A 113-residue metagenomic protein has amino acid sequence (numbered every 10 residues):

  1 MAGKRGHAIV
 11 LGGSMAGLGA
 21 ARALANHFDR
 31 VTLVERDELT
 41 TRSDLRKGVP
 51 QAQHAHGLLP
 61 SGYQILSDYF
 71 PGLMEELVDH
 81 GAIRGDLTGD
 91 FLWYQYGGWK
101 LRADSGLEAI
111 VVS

Functional and structural regions predicted by a protein language model:
M1-G3, H27, E75-E76, G85 (+2 more regions): Domain-scale detector for complete catalytic domains at protein termini or as standalone homologs
A2-E38: N-terminal Rossmann-like FAD-binding beta1-loop-alpha1 element of flavoenzymes
H7-A8, V49-P50, E108: Short, contiguous strand/loop micro-motifs
A23, H27, R42-W93: N-terminal FAD cofactor-binding segment of flavoenzymes
S43-L45, K100-S105: A short, surface-exposed helix-loop junction/capping segment
G57-L58, A103-S113: Short beta-strand to alpha-helix junction loop
D90-R102: Extracytoplasmic/secretory soluble proteins
